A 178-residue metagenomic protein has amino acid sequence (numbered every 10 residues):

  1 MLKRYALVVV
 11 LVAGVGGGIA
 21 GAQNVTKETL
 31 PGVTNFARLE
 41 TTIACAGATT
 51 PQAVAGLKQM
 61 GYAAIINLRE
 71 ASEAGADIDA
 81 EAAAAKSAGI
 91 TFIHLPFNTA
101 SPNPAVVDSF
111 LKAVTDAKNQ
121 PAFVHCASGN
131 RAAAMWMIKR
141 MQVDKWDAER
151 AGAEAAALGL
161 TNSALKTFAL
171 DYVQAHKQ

Functional and structural regions predicted by a protein language model:
M1-L7: Bacterial N-terminal signal peptides that target proteins for export
Y5, V12-A122, M137-Q178: Cys-dependent protein tyrosine phosphatase-like superfamily
A122-A133: A phosphate-binding catalytic loop at a beta-strand-loop-alpha-helix junction that coordinates phosphoryl groups
